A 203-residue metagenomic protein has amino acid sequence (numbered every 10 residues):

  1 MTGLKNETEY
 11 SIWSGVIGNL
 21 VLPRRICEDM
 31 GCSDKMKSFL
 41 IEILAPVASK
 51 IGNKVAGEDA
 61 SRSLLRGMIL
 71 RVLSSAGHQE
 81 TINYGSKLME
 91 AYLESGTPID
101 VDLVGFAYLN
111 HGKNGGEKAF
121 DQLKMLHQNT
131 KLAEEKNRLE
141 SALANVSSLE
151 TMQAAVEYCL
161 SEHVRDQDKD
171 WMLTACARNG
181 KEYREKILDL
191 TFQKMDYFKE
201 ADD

Functional and structural regions predicted by a protein language model:
M1-D203: Long, ordered, helix-rich scaffold segments
